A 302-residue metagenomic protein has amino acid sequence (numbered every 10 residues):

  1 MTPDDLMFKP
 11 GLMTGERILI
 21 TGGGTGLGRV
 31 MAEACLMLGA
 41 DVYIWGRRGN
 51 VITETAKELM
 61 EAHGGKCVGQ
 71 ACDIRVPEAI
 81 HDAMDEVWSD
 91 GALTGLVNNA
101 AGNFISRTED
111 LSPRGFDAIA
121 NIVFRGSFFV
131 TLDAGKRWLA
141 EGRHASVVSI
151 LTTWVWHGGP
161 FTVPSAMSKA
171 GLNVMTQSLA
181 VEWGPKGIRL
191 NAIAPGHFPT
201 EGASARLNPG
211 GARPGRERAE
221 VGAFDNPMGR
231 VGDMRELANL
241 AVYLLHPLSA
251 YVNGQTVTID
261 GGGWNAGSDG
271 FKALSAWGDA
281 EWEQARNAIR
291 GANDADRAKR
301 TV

Functional and structural regions predicted by a protein language model:
R17, G22-G26: Conserved glycine-rich cofactor-binding loop
V97, G184, R189, V252-G254: Short, small/polar-rich loop/turn modules that mediate ligand/substrate recognition or access, typified
R107-T108, S112-A120, G222: Substrate-binding pocket helix/loop in short-chain dehydrogenase/reductase
L111, G158-A166, S178, R206: Active-site loop-to-helix junction immediately N-terminal to the catalytic Tyr of the SDR YXXXK motif in Rossmann-fold
T131, S168, T176: Active-site helix of classical SDR
K136, V181-P185, A250: Alpha-helical segment proximal to the catalytic Tyr-Lys
A192, R213-V252, V257-G263, R286-V302: C-terminal helical subdomain
